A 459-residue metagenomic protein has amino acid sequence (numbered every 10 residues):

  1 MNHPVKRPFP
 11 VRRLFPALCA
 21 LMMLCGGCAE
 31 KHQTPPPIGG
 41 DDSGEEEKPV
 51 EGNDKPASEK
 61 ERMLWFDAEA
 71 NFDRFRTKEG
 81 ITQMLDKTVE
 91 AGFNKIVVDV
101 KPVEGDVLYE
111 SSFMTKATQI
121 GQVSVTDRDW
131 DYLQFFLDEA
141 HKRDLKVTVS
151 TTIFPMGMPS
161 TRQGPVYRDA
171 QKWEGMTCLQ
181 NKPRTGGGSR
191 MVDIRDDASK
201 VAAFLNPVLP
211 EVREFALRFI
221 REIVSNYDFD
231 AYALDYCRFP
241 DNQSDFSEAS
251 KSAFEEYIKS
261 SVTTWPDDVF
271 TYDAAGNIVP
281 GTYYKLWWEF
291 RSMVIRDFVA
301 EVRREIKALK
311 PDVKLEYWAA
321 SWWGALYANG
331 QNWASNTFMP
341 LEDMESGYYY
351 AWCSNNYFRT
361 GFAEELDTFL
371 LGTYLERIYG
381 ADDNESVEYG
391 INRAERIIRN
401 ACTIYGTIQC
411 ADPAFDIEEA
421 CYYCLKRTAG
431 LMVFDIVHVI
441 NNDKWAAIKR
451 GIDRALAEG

Functional and structural regions predicted by a protein language model:
C25-A57: Bacterial Sec-dependent N-terminal signal peptides
P56-F75, V149-E222, N226, G276-Y284: Active-site-adjacent "subsite" loops/lids of carbohydrate-active enzymes
E79-D106, Y227, R359-F369, R427: Catalytic domains of carbohydrate-active enzymes, especially glycoside hydrolases
D86-F93, E139, F204-F239: An active-site-proximal structural segment forming one wall of the substrate-binding cleft that immediately precedes
F93-R128: Aromatic-lined carbohydrate-binding/catalytic grooves of carbohydrate-active enzymes
L108-I120, P155-D197, Y236-A275, A328-L341: Aromatic- and acidic-residue-enriched segments that line the glycan-binding/catalytic groove of carbohydrate-active
G157-P159, N242, L309, K314-I378 (+1 more regions): Substrate-binding cleft/loops of secretory-pathway carbohydrate-active enzymes
A351-G459: Substrate-binding cleft of secreted/luminal carbohydrate-active enzymes
